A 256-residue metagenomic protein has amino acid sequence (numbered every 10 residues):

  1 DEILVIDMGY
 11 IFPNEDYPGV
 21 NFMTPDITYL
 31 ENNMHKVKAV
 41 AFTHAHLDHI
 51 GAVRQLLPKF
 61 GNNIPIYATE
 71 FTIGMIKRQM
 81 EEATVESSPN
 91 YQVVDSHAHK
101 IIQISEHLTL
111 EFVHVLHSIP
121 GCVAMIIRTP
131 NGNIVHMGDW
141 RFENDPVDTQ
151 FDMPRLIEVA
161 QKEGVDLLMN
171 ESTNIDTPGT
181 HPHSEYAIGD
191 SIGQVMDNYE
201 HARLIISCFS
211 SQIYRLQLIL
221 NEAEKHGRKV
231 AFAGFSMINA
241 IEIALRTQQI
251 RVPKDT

Functional and structural regions predicted by a protein language model:
D1-A41, H46-T256: His/Asp/Glu-rich metal-coordinating catalytic cores of metallo-dependent phosphodiesterases/hydrolases acting on
